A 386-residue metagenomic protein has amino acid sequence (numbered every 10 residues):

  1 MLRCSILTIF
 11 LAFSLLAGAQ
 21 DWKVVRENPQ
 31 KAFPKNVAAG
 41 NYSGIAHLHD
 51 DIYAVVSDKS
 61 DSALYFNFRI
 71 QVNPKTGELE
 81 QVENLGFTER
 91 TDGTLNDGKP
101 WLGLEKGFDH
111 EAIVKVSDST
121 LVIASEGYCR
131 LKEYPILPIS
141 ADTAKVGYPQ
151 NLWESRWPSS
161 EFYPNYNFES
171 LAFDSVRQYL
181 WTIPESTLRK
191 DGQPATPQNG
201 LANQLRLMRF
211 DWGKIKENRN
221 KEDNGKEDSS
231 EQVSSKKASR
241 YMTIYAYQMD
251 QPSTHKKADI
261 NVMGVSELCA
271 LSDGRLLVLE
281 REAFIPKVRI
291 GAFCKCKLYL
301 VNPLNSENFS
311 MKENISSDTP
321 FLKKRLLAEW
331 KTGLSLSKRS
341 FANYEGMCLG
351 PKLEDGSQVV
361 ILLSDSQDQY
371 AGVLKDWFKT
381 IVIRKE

Functional and structural regions predicted by a protein language model:
M1-W22: Bacterial Sec-dependent N-terminal signal peptides
Q20-E386: Sequence/structural signature of beta-propeller domains
